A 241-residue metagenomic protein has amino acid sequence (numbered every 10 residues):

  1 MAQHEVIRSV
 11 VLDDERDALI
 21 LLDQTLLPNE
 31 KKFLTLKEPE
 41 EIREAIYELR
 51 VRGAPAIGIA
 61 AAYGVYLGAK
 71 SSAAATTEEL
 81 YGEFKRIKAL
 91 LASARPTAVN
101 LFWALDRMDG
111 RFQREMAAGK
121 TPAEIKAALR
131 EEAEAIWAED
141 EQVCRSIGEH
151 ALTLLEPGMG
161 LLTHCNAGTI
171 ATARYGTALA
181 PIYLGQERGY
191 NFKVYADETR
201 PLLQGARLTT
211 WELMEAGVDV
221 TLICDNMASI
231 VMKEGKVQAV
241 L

Functional and structural regions predicted by a protein language model:
R8-K120: Long amphipathic alpha-helical segments
T25-E41, C144, R200-L202, L208-Q238: Glycine-rich oxoanion-binding loops at beta->alpha junctions
A61-A69, L105-M108, A151, A178-G185 (+2 more regions): Buried hydrophobic packing segments
Y63, A167-T169, E198-L203, N226-A228: Acidic, glycine-rich active-site loops and adjacent beta-strand->loop/helix elements that engage anionic groups
T97, L101-W103, L161-H164, V194-D197 (+2 more regions): General beta-strand structural signal in soluble alpha/beta enzymes
L129-T177: Active-site pocket-lining segments that scaffold enzyme catalytic pockets across diverse folds
A171-L222: Glycine-rich phosphate/diphosphate-binding loop of Rossmann-like nucleotide-binding domains
